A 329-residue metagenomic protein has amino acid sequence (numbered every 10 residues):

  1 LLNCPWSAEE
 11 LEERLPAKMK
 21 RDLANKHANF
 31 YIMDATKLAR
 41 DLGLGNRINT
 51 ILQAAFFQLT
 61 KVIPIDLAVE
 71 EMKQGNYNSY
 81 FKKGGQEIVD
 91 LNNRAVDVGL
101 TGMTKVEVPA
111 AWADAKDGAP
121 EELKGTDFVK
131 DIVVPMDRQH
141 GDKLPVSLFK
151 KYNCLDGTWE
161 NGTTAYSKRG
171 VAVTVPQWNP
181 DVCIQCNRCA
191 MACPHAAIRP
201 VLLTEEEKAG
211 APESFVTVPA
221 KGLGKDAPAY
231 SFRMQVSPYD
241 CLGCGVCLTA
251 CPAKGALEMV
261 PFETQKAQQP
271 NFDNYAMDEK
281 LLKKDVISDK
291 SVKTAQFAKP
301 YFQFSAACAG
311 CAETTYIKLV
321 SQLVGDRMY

Functional and structural regions predicted by a protein language model:
L1, K37, D41-L42, N46 (+8 more regions): Hydrophobic alpha-helical scaffolding
L1-R138, A209-P212: Active-site cofactor/cluster-binding pocket
D22-M33, A165-Y166, D285-K299: Active-site-adjacent bridging/hinge elements
P64-N78, D156-V175, P200-M234, F262-Y275 (+2 more regions): Ferredoxin-type iron-sulfur electron-transfer modules in oxidoreductases and energy-metabolism complexes
D127, I132-R199, T204-A209, D326-Y329: Segments forming glycine/polar-rich beta-alpha architectures that bind adenosine-containing cofactors
K130, D137-H140, N179-P180, A229-Y239 (+2 more regions): Iron-sulfur-cluster electron-transfer modules
G162-T164, R188-E207, S237, V246-T264 (+1 more regions): Iron-sulfur cluster-binding cysteine motifs and their immediate structural context in ferredoxin-like electron-transfer
